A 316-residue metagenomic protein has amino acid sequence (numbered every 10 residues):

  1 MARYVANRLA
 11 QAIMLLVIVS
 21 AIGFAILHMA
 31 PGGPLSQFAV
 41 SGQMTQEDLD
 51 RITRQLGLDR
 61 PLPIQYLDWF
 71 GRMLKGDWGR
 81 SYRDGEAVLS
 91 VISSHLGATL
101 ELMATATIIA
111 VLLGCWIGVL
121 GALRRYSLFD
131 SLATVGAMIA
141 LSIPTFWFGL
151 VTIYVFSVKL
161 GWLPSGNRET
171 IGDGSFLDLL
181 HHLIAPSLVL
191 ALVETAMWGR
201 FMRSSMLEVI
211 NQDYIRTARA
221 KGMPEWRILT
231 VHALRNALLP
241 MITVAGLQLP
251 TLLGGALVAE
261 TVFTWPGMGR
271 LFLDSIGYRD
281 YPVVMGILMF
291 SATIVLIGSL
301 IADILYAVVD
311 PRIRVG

Functional and structural regions predicted by a protein language model:
A2-Y4, L16, L96-F129, T145 (+1 more regions): Alpha-helical transmembrane segments of integral membrane proteins, especially multi-pass inner/plasma-membrane
A6-A12: N-terminal signal-anchor/signal peptide hydrophobic helix marking the start of the first transmembrane segment
A12, S20, G42-Q43, V111 (+5 more regions): Residue-level recognition of pore/gate-forming positions within transmembrane alpha-helices of multi-pass
L16-L67, L160-L179: Hydrophobic alpha-helical transmembrane segments of membrane transport/permease proteins and related membrane-embedded
I22-M29, R60, G71, V135-G166 (+1 more regions): Membrane-water interface segments at the C-terminal ends of transmembrane alpha-helices in multi-pass inner-membrane
Q43-D77, I184, I215, F263-D274: Short hydrophobic, aromatic-rich alpha-helical segments embedded in or entering the lipid bilayer of multi-pass
R54-L62, G79-V88, R168-L183, L190 (+1 more regions): Membrane-interfacial helix-loop-helix junctions in multi-pass membrane proteins
D59-C115: An internal, D/E-rich "acidic patch" concept
